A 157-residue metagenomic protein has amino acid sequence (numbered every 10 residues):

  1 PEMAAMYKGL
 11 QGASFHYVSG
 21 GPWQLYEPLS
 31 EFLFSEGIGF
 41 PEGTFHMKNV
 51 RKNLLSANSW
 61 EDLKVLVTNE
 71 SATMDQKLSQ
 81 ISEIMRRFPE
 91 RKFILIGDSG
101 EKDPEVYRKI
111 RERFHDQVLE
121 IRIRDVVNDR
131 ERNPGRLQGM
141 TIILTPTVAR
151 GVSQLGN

Functional and structural regions predicted by a protein language model:
P1-A5: Active-site neighborhood of HAD-like aspartate-dependent phosphohydrolases
K8-H16, R86-F93: Short, surface-exposed connector motifs at secondary-structure boundaries
G21-N157: C-terminal cap/substrate-recognition subdomain and adjoining C-terminal extension of metal-dependent phosphatase-like
